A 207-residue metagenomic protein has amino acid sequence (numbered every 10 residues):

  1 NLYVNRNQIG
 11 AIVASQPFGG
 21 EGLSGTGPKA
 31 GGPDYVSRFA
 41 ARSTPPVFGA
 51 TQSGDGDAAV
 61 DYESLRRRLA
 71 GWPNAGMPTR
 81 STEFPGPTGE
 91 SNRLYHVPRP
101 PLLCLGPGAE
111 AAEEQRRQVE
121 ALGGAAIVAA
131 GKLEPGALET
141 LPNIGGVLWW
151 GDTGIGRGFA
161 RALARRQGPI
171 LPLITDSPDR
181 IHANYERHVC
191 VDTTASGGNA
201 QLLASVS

Functional and structural regions predicted by a protein language model:
N1-P101, L105, A109-S207: C-terminal segments
